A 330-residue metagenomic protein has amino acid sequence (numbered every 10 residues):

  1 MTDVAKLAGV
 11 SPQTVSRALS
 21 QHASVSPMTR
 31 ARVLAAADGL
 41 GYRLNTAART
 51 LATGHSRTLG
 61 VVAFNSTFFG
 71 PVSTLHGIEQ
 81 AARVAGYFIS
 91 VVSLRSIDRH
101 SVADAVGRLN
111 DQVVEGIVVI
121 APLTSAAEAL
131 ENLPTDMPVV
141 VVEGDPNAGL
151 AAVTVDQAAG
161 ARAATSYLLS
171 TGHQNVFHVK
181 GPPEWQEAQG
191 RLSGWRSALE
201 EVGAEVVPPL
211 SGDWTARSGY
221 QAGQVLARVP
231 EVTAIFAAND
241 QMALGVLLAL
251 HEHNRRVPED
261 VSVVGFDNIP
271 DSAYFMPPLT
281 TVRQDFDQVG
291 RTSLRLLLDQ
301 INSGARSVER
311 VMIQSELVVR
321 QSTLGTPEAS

Functional and structural regions predicted by a protein language model:
M1-R57, P327-S330: N-terminal helix-turn-helix DNA-binding module of bacterial transcription factors
S11, R57, E115, H173-N175 (+2 more regions): Short acidic/polar active-site loop segments enriched in Thr and Asp
T14-R17, L51-T67, Y167, N175-P182: Short beta-strand segments enriched in small/hydrophobic residues
T46, F64-S73, V91-H100, V153-A163 (+5 more regions): Hinge/beta->alpha junction and helix N-cap segments in small-molecule ligand-binding domains
T58-S166: Alpha-helical recognition/docking segments in bacterial nutrient-uptake and carbohydrate-utilization systems
V61-V62, V113-A121, F177-V179, P209-L210 (+2 more regions): Periplasmic-binding protein-like
V229-S330: Flexible loop/turn connectors
